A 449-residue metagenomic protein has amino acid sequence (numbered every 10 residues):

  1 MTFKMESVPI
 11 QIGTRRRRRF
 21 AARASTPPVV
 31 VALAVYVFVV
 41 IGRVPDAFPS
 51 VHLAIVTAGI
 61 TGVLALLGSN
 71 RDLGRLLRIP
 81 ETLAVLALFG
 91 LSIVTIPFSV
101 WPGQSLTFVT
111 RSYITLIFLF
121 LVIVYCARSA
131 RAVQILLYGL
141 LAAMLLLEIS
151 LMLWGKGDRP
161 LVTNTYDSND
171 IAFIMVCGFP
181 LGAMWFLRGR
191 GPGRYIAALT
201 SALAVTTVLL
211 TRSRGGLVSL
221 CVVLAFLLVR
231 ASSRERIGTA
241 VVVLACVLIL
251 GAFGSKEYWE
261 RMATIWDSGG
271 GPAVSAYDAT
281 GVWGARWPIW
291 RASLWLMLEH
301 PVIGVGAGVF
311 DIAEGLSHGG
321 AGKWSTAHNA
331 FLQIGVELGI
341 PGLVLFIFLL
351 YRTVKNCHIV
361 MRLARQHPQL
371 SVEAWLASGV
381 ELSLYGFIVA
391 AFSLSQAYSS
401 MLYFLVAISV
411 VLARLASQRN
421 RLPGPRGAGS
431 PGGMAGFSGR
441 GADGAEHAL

Functional and structural regions predicted by a protein language model:
M1-Q104, F118, V124, R128-L141 (+4 more regions): Transmembrane signal-anchor hairpin modules in multi-pass inner-membrane enzymes, especially those that act on
F3, R23, T61-V63, F89-P97 (+11 more regions): Alpha-helical transmembrane segments of multi-pass inner-membrane proteins
V29-V40, M144, N356-S393: Loop-to-helix entry and N-terminal half of a specific, functionally important transmembrane alpha helix in multi-pass
V40-D46, W154-N164, G284, G322-Q333: Juxtamembrane membrane-water interface segments that cap and precede transmembrane helices
A47-P49, F98-T107, K156-N164, L209-L210 (+1 more regions): Membrane-interface helix caps and helix-loop-helix hairpins in membrane proteins
P49-T57, F108-R111, T163-V176, G215 (+2 more regions): Membrane-interface micro-motifs in multi-pass membrane enzymes
L153, T206-L210, A231-Y277, G281 (+5 more regions): A membrane-periplasm/extracellular boundary helix in multi-pass inner-membrane enzymes that assemble envelope glycans
A273-R291, W295-L338, I359-P368, V372: Long extracytoplasmic/lumenal interhelical loops at the membrane interface of multi-pass membrane proteins
